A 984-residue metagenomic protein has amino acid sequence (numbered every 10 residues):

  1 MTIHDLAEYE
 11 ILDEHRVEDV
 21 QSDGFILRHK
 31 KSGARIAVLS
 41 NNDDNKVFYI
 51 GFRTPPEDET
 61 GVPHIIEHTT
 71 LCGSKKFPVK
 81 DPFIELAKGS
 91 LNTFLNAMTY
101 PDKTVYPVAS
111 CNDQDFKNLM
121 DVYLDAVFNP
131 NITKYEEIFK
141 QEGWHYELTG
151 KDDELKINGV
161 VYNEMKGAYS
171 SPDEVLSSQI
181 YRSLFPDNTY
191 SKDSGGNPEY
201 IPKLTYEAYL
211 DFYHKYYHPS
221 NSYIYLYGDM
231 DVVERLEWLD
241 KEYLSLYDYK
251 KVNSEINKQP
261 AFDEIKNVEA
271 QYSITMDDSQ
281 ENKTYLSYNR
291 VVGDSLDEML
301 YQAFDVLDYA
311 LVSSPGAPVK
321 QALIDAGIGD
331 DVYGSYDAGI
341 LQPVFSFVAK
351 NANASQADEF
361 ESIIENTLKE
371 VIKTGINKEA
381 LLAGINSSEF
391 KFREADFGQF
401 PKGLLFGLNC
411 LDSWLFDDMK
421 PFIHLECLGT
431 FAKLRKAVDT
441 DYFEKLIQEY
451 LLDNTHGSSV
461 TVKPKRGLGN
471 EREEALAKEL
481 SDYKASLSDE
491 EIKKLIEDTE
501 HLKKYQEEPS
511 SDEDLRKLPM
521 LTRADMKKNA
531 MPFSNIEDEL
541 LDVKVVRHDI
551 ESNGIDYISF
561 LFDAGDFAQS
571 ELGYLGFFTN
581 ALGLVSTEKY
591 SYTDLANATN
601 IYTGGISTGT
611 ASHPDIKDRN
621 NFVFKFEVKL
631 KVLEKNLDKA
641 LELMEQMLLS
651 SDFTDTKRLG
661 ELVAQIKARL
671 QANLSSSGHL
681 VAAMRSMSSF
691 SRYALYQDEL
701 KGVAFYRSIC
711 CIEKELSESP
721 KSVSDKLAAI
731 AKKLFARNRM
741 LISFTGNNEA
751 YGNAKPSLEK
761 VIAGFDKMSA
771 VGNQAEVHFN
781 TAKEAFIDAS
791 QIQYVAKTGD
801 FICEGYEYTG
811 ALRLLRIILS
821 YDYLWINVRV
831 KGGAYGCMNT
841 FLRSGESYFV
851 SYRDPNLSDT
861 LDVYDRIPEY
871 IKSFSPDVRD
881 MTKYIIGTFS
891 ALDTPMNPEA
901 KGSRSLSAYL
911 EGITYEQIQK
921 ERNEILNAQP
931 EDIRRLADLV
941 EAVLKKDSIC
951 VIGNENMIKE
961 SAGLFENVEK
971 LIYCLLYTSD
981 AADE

Functional and structural regions predicted by a protein language model:
M1-V47: Non-catalytic terminal extensions that flank enzyme cores
S40-N42, Y49, Y162, K166-E174 (+10 more regions): His/Glu-based metal-binding/catalytic segments typifying zinc-dependent metallopeptidases
N45-P55, D81-N129, E136-E147, E174-E199 (+11 more regions): M16 family metallopeptidases and their MPP-like homologs
T60, I65-H68, C72, N580: Active-site recognition of the HExxH zinc-binding catalytic motif
N158, E164-M165, V175, Q179-Y181 (+6 more regions): Hydrophobic, small-residue-rich alpha-helical packing segments that form membrane-like cores
N158, L210-E242, V723-L758: Non-catalytic, conformational "gating/processing" segments within enzyme and secreted inhibitor domains
Q448-K527, F690-F786, K946-L975: Long, compositionally biased intrinsically disordered regions
D980-E984: A short, hydrophobic C-terminal helix/tail in secreted or cell-surface proteins
